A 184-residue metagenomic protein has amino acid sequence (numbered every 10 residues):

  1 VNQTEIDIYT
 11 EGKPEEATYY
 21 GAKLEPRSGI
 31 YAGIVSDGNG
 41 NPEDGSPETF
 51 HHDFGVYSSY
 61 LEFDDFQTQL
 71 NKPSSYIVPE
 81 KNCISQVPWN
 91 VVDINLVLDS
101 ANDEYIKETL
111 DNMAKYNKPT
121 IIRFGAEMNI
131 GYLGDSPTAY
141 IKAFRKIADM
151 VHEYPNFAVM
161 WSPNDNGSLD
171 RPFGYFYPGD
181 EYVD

Functional and structural regions predicted by a protein language model:
N2-Y31: N-terminal low-complexity, Pro/Thr/Ser-rich intrinsically disordered segments that act as propeptides or flexible
Y9-K13, P42-G45, I77-E80, Y140-F144: Short low-complexity stretches enriched in small and charged residues
A17-K23, P88-W89, M150-H152: Generic detector of short, locally flexible boundary/turn motifs and exposed helical patches
L24-P119: N-terminal carbohydrate-binding/catalytic regions of secreted carbohydrate-active enzymes
G55, V183-D184: Receiver (REC) domain switch/active-site residues of two-component response regulators
A101-V183: Active-site cleft segment of glycoside hydrolase catalytic domains centered on the general acid/base Glu
